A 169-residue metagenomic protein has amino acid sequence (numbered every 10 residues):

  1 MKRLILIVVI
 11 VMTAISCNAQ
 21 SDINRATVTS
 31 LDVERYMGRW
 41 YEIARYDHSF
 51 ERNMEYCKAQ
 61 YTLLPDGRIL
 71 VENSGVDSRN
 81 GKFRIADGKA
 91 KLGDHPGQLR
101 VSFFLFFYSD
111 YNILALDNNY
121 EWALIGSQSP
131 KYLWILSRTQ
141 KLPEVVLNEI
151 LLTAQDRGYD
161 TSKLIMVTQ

Functional and structural regions predicted by a protein language model:
L4-T13: Sec-dependent N-terminal signal peptides
C17-Q169: A beta-rich soluble binding module of mature secreted/lumenal proteins
